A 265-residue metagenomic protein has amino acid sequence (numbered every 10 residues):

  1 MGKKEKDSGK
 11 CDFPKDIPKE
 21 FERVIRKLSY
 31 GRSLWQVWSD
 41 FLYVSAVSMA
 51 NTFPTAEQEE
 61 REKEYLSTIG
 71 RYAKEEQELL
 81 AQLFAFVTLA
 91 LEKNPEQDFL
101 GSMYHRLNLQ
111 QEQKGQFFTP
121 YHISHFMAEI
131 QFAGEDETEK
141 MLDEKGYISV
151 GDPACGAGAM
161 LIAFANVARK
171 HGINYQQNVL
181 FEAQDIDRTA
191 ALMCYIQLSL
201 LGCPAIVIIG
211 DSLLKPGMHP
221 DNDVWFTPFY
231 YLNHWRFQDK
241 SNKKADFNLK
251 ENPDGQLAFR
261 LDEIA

Functional and structural regions predicted by a protein language model:
G2-A154, G158-G172, A265: Class I S-adenosyl-L-methionine
R32, N51, A165-A265: Class I S-adenosyl-L-methionine-dependent methyltransferase module
